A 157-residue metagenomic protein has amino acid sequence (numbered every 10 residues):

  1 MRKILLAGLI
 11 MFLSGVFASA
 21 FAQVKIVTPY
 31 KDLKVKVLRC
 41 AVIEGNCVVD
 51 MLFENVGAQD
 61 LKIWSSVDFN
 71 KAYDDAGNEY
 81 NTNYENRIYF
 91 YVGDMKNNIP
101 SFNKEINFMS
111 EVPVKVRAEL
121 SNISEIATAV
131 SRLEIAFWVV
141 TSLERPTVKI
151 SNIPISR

Functional and structural regions predicted by a protein language model:
I4-V16: Sec-dependent N-terminal signal peptides
F21-T28, W64-Y73, S101-R157: Surface-exposed edge beta-strand/loop patches
A22-A41: Short N-terminal segments immediately surrounding and downstream of signal-peptide cleavage
D32, A58, A76-Y80, E144: Detector for glycine-centered tight turns/loop "hinges" at secondary-structure junctions
C47-N55: Short, well-ordered beta-strand segments enriched in hydrophobic/aromatic residues
G57-Q59, S124: Short, acidic/polar linear motifs in exposed loop/turn regions
S66-R87: Solvent-exposed beta-hairpin/edge-strand motifs
Y84-N103: Short beta-strand and strand-turn-strand segments in soluble, beta-rich domains
